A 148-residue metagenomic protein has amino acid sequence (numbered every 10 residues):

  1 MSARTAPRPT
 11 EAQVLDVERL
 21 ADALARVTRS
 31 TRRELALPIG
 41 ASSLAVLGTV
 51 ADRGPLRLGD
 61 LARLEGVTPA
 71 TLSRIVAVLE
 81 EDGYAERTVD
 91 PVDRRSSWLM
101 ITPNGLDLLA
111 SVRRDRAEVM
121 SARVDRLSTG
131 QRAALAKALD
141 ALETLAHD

Functional and structural regions predicted by a protein language model:
M1-L44: N-terminal leader segment of winged-helix/HTH proteins
E11-A23, V27, S111-D148: Terminal interaction helix/tail motif
Q13, A41-L44, A77-E80, S96-L99 (+1 more regions): A general secondary-structure boundary signal
D22-R26, A45, R57, R87 (+1 more regions): Secondary-structure boundary/capping motif
R29-T71, D82-Y84, W98: N-terminal helix-turn-helix DNA-binding core of bacterial DNA-binding proteins
E34-L37, L106-S111, T144: Helical hydrophobic small-molecule/effector-binding pocket
R74: DNA-binding alpha-helical recognition surfaces that contact promoter or target DNA
A77-K137: Charged, amphipathic alpha-helical coiled-coil/dimerization segments
